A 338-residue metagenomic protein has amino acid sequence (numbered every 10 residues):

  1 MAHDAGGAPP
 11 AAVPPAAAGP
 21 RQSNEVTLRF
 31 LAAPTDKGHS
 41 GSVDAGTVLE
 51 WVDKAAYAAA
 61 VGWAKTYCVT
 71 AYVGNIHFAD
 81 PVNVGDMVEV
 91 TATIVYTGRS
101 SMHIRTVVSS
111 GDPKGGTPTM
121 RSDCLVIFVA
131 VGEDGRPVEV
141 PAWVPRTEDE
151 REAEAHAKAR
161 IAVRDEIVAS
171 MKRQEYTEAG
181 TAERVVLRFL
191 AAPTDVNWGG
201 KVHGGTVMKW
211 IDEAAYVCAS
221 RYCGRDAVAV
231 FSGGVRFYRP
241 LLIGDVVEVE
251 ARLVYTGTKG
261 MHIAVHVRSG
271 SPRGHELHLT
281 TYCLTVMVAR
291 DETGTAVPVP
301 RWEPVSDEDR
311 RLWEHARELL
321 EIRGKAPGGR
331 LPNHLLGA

Functional and structural regions predicted by a protein language model:
H3-A17, R21-L28, V82-V84, V95-D165 (+2 more regions): HotDog/MaoC-like acyl-thioester-processing domains
R21-P34, T181-P193: Short amphipathic
G46-T66, G205-A227: Active-site helix/loop of acyl-thioester processing domains in fatty-acid/polyketide metabolism, spanning hotdog-fold
D53-K54, A192, H203, E213 (+3 more regions): Catalytic cores of nucleotide-enabled group-transfer and carboxylate-activating enzymes in metabolic and assembly-line
T70-E89, D112-K114, S122, V228-R239 (+2 more regions): A cross-kingdom feature marking solvent-exposed beta-strand/loop segments within repeated, beta-rich binding/scaffold
A153-L187: Extended, charge-rich helix/loop segments that form flexible, surface "patches" used to engage negatively charged
E175-C218: Surface-exposed interaction/gating patches
